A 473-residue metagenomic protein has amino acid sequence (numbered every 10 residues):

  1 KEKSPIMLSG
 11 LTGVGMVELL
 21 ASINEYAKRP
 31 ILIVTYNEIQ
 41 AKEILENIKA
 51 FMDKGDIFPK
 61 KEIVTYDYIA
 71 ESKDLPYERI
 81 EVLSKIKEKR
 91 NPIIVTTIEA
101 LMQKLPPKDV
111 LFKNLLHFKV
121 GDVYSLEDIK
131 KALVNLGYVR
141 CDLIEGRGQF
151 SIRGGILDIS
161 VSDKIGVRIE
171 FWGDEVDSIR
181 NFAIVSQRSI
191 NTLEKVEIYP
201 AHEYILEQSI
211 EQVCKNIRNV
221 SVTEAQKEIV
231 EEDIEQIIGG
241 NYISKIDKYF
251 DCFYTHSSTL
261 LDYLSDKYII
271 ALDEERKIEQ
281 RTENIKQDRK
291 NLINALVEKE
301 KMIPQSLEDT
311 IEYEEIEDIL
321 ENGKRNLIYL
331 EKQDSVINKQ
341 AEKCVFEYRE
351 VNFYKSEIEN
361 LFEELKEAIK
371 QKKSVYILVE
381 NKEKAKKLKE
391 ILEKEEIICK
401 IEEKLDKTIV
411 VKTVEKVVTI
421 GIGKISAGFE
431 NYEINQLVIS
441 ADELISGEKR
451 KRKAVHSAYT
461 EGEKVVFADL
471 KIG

Functional and structural regions predicted by a protein language model:
K1-G473: ASCE RecA-like P-loop NTPase motor cores that couple ATP hydrolysis to mechanical translocation on nucleic acids
